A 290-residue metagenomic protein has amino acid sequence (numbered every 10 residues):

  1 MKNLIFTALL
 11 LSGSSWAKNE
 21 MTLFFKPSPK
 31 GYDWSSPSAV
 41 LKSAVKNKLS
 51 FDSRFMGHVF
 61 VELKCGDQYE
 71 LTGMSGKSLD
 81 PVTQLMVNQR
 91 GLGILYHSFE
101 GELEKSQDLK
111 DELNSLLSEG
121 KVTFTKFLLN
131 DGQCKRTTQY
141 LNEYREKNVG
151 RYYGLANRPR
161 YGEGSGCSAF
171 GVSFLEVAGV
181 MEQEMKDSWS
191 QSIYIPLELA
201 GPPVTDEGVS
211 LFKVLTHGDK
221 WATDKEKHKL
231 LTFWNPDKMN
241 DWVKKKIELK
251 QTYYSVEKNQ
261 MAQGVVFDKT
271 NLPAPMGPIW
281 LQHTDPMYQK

Functional and structural regions predicted by a protein language model:
L4-S12: Sec-dependent N-terminal signal peptides
G13-A17: Sec/Tat signal peptide C-region and signal peptidase I cleavage site
T22-L117, P273, P278, K290: Glycine-rich catalytic cores of cysteine/serine-nucleophile enzymes that process amide/ester linkages in cell-envelope
L49-S50, K121-L129, Y153-Y161: Second-shell loop/turn segments in exported
S53-M56, E102, S106, N130 (+2 more regions): Solvent-exposed, acidic/flexible segments
K126-G150: A structural motif
E143-K290: Activation targets extended, charge/polar-rich intrinsically disordered C-terminal tails
